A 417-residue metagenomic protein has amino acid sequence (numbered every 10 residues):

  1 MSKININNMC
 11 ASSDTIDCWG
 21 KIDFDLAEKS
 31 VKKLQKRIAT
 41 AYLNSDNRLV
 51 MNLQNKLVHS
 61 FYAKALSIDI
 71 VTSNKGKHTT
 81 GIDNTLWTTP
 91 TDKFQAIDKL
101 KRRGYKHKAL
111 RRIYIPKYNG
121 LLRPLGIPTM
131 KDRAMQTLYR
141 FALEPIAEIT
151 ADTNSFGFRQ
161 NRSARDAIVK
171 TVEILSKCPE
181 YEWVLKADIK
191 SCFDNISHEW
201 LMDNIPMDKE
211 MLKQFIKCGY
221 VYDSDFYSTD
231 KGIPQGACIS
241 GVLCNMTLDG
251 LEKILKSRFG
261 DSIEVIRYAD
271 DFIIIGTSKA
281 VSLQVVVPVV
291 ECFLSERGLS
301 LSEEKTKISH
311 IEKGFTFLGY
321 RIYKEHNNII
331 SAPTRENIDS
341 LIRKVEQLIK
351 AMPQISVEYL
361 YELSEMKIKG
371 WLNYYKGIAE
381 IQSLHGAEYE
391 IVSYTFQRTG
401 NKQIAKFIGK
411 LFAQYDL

Functional and structural regions predicted by a protein language model:
S2, L34, A280, T316-L417: Active-site and adjacent loop segments of nucleotide-processing enzymes that use two-metal-ion phosphate chemistry
S2-K21, A41: Extended, highly charged clamp/arch subdomains and adjacent linkers that form or line substrate-binding channels
D17-G76, F141-G157: Charged boundary/loop elements
V50-F61, A65-P116: Phosphate/adenylate-binding "loop-and-lid" substructures adjacent to NTP/NAD/dNTP-binding pockets in NTP-dependent
I68-V71, A96-L121, A134, L138-L143 (+2 more regions): Reverse-transcriptase-like RNA-dependent polymerase core
K75-T88, K108-A134, T150-S163, L185-K186 (+1 more regions): Short, conserved non-catalytic motifs in the polymerase core
K99, T153-N154, D166-G314: Conserved polymerase palm-domain catalytic core
